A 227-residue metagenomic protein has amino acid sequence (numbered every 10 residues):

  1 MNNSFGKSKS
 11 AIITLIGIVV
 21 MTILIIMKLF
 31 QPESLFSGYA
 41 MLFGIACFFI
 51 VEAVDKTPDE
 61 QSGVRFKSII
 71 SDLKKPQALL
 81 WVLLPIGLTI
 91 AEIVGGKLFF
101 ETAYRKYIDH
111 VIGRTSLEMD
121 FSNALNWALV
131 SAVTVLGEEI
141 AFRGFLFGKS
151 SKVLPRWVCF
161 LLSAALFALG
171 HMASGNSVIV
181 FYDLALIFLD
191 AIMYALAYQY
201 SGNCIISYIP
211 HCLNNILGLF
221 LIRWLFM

Functional and structural regions predicted by a protein language model:
M1-G6: Short, Lys/Arg-rich, polar N-terminal cytosolic tail immediately upstream of the first transmembrane signal-anchor
K7-I23, L80-L88, F160-L166: Alpha-helical transmembrane segments
S8-Q61, H110-I112: Alpha-helical transmembrane segments in multi-pass membrane proteins
I18, D120-M227: Transmembrane helix-loop-helix hairpins at the membrane interface of multi-pass integral membrane proteins
V19-A40, E101-R105, N176-V180, F220-M227: Juxtamembrane/transmembrane-helix boundary motifs at the membrane-water interface
M21-I25, C47-K56, E92-G96, C159 (+2 more regions): Structural signal for membrane-spanning alpha-helices in multi-pass inner-membrane proteins, emphasizing helix cores
F30-L35, K67-S71, F147-L154: Membrane-interface helix-boundary motifs at transmembrane edges
Q61-T134: Juxtamembrane helix-loop-helix connectors linking adjacent transmembrane helices in multi-pass membrane enzymes
